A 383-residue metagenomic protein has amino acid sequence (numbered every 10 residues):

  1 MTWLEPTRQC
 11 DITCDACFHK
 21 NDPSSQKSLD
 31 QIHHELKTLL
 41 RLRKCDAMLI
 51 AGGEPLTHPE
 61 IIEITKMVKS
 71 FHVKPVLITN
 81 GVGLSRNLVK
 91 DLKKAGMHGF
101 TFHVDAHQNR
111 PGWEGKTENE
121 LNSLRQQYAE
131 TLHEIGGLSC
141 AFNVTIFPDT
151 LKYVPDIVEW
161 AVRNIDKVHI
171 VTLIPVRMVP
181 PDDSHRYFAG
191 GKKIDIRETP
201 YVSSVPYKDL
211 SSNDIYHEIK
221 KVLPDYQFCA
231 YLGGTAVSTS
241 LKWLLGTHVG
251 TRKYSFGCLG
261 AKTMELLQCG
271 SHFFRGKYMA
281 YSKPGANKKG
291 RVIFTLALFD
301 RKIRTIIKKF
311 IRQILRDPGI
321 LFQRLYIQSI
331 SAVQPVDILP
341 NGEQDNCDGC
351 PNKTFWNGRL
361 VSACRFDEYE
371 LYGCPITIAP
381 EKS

Functional and structural regions predicted by a protein language model:
M1-D30, L42: Canonical Radical SAM [4Fe-4S] cluster-binding loop centered on the CxxxCxxC motif and its immediate flanking residues
W3-E5, T101, T172, K353: Structured core elements
D15, H19, A47, P75 (+2 more regions): Short N-terminal helix-initiation segments at or just after the protein's N-terminus
H33-I50, H58-P175: Radical SAM/AdoMet-radical enzyme domain recognition
R110-E130, E134-I320: Radical SAM enzyme [4Fe-4S]-AdoMet core and its adjacent flexible, acidic and glycine-rich loops/tails across
L267-S383: Flexible mid-to-C-terminal extensions adjoining Fe-S/redox cofactors in radical SAM and related proteins
